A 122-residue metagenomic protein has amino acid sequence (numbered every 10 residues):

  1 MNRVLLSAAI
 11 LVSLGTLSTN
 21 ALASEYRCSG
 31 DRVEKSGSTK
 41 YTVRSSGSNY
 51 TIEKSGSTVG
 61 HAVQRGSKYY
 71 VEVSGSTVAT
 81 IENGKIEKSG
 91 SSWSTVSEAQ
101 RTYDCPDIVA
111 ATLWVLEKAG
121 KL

Functional and structural regions predicted by a protein language model:
M1-A8: Bacterial N-terminal signal peptides that target proteins for export
A9-L11, A21: Cleavable N-terminal signal peptides
L22-L122: Intrinsically disordered, low-complexity proline/glycine-rich segments
